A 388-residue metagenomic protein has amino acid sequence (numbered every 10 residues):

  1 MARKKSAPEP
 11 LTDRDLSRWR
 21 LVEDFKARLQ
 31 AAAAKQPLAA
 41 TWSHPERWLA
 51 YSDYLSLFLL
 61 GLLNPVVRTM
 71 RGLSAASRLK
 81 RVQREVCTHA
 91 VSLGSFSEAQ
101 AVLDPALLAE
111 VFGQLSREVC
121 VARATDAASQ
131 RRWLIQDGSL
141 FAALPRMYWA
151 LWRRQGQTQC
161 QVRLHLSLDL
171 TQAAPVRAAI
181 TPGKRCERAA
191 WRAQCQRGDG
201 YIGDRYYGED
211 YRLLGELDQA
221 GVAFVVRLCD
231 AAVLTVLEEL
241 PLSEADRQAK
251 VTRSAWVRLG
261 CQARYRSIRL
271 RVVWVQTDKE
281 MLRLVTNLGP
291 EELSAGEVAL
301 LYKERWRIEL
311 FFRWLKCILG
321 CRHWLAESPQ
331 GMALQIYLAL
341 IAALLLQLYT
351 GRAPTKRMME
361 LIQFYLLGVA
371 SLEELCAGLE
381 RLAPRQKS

Functional and structural regions predicted by a protein language model:
M1-G72, H89, Q100-L103, E110-V111 (+4 more regions): Single, function-defining residue in the core of a domain
R68-V86: DNA-recognition alpha helix
S95-C120: Short, basic alpha-helical nucleic acid-contact segments in DNA-binding proteins and DNA transaction factors
S116-T125, E187-R188: A short, well-structured juxtamembrane/interface segment
W152: Conserved mixed alpha/beta core segments that line enzyme active sites in large multi-domain catalysts
